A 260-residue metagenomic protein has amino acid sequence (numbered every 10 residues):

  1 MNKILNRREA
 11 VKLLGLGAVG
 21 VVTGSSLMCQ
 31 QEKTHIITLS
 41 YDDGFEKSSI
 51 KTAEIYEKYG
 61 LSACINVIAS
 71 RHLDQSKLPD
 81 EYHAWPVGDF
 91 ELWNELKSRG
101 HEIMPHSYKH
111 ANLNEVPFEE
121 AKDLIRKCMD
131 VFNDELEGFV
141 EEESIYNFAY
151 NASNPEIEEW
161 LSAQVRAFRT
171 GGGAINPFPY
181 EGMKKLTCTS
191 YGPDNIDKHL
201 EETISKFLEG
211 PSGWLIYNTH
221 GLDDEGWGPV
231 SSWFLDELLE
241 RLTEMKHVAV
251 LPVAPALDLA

Functional and structural regions predicted by a protein language model:
N2, E9-C29: N-terminal export signals
E32-E102, L124, M129-F148, R241 (+2 more regions): Active-site beta->alpha N-cap acidic-glycine motif
I36-T38, G213-T219: Generic beta-sheet signal
I37-G44, E81-Y82, N112-E115, C188-G192 (+1 more regions): The substrate-binding groove and active-site-proximal loops of carbohydrate-active enzymes, especially glycoside
D43-E46, S70-L73, K109-N112, Y150-N154 (+2 more regions): Solvent-exposed loop/turn segments at secondary-structure junctions within structured extracellular/periplasmic domains
S48-K51, Y56, N112-S205, F234: Catalytic domains of cell-wall/extracellular-matrix polysaccharide-remodeling enzymes, centered on de-N-acetylation
K58, A167-Y180, S205, E209 (+1 more regions): C-terminal domain-boundary segment and adjacent tail
